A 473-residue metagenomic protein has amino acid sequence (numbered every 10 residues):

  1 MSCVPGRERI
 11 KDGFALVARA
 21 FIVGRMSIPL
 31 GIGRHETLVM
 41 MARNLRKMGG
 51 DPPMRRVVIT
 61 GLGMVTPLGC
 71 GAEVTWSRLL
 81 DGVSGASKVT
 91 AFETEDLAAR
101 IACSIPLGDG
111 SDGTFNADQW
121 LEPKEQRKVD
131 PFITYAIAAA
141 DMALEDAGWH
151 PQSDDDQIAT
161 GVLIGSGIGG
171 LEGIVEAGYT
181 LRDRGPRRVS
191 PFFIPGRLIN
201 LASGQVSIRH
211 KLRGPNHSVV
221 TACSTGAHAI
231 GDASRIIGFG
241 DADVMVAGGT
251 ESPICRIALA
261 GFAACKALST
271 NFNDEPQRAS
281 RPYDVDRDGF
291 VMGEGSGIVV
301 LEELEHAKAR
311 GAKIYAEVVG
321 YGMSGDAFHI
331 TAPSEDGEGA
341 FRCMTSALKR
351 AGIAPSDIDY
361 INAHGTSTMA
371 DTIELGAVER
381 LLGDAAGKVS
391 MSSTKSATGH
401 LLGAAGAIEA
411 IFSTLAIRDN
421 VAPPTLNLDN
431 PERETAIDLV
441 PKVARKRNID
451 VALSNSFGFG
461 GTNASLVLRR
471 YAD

Functional and structural regions predicted by a protein language model:
A42-E125, E305-E317, I411-T425, R469-D473: ACP-dependent fatty acid/polyketide chain-elongation machinery
R56-T60, S87-K88, E275-I353, Y360 (+1 more regions): Condensing-enzyme catalytic core mediating Claisen C-C bond formation in acyl metabolism
I59, L80-T221, T250-G261, P355-T372: Conserved beta-ketoacyl condensing-enzyme motif
T90, D241-D288, Y321-E335, A363-T372 (+1 more regions): Acyl-CoA/ACP chain-elongation machinery
A136-W149, A202, S207-H210, P215-E251 (+3 more regions): Active-site-proximal alpha-helical scaffold in enzymes
A143-D156, A307-G311, M344-Y360, L381-A385: Phosphate/pyrophosphate-binding loops at sites that engage ATP/ADP/AMP, CoA/4′-phosphopantetheine, polyphosphate
D183-S190, H228-G231, R235, F239 (+3 more regions): Glycine-/small-residue-rich "gating" segment that lines the acyl/pantetheine channel and substrate pocket
